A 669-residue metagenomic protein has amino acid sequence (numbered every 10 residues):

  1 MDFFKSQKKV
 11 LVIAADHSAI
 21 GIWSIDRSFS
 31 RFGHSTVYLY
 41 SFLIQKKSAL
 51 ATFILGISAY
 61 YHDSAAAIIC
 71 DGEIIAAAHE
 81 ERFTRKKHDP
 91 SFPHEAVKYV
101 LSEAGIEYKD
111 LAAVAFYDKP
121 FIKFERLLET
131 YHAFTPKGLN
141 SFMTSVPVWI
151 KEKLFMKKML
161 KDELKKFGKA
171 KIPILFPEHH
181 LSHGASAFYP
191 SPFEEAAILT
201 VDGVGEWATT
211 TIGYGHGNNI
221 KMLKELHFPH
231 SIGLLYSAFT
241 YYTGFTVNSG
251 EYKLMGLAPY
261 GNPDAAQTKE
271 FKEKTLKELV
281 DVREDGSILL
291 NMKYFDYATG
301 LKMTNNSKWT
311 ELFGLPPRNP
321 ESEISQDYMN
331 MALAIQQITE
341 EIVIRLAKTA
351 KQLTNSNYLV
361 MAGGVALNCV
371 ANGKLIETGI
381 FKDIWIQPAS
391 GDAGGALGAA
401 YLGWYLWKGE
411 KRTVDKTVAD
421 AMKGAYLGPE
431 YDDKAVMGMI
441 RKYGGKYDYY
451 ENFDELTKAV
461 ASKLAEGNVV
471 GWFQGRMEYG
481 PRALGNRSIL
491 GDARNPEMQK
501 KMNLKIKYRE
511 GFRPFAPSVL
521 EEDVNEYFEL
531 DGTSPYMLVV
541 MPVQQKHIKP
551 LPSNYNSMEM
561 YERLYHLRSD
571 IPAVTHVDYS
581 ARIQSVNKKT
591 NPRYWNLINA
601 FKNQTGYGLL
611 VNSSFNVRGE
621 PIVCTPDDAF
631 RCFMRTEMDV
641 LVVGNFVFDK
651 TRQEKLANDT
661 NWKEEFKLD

Functional and structural regions predicted by a protein language model:
D2, D16-H17, D26, H34 (+1 more regions): Intrinsic-disorder-associated, low-complexity terminal segments enriched in Asp/Asn/His/Tyr and depleted of Lys/Arg
K8-V10, A51-I54: Extreme N-terminal starter segment of soluble prokaryotic enzymes
F53, Y60-A76, T84-K87, T130-T144 (+8 more regions): Flexible beta->alpha loop and helix N-cap segments adjacent to enzyme active/binding sites
L55-F124: N-terminal cofactor/phosphate-binding cores enriched in small/glycine residues, especially glycine-rich loops such as
K98-D110, E163-G168, A347-T354: Phosphate/pyrophosphate-binding loops at sites that engage ATP/ADP/AMP, CoA/4′-phosphopantetheine, polyphosphate
K109-K119, I174, N355-G363: Short glycine-rich phosphate-binding loop at a beta-alpha junction
L333-L359: Phosphate/ATP-binding catalytic cores across multiple sugar-kinase/actin-like superfamilies, primarily ASKHA
